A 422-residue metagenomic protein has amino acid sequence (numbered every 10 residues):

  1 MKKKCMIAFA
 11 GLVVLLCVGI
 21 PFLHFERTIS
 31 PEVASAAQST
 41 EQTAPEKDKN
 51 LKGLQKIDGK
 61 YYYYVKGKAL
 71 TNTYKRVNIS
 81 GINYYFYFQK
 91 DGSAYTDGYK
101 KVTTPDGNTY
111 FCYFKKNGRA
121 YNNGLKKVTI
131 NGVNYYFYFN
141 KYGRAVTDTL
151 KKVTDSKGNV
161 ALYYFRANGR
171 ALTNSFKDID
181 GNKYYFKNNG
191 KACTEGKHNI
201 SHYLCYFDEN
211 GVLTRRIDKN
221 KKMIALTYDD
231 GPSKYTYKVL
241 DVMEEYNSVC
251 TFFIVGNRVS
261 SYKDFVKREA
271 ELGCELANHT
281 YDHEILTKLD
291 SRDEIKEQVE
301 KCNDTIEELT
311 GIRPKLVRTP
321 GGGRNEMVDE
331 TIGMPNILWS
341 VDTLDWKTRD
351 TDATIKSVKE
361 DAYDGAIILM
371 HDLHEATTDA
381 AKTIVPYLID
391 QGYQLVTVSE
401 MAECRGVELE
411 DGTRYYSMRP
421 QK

Functional and structural regions predicted by a protein language model:
K4-V13, C17-K221: Extracellular adhesion/carbohydrate-binding repeat motifs centered on closely spaced tryptophans
K68, G92, G143, G169 (+9 more regions): A mature extracytoplasmic/lumenal domain signature
G107, G158, P232-S233, R258-V259 (+2 more regions): Alpha-helix N-cap/loop-to-helix initiation residues
V212-D290, E294, Q298-T305, V385-Y387 (+1 more regions): Active-site beta->alpha N-cap acidic-glycine motif
K238, S260-D264, H283-Y416: Catalytic domains of cell-wall/extracellular-matrix polysaccharide-remodeling enzymes, centered on de-N-acetylation
P420-K422: Short, solvent-exposed mixed-charge patches
